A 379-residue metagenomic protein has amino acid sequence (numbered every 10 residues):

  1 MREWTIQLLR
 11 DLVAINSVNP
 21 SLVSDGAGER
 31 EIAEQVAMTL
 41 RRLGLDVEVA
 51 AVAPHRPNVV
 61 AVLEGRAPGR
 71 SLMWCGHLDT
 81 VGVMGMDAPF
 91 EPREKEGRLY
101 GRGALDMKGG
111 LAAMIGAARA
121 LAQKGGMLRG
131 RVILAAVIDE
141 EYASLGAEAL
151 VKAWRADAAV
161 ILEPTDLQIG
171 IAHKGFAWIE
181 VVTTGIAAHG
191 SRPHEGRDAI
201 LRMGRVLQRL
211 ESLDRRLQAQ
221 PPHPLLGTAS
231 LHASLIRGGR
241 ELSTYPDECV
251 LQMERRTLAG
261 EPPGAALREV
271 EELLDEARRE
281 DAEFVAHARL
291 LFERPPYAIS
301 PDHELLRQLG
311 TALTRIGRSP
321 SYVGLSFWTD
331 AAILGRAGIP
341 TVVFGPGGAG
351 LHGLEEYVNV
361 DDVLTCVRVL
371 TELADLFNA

Functional and structural regions predicted by a protein language model:
M1-R102, G126-L128, A331, F377: Acidic/His- and Gly-rich active-site-bordering loop/insert found across diverse amide/peptide-bond hydrolases
I6, R30-E34, L111, L267-E271 (+1 more regions): Short, surface-exposed alpha-helical segments at coil->helix boundaries
E48-A53, I171, W178-A379: Metal-dependent amide/peptide-bond hydrolase catalytic core, centered on the "pita-bread" metallohydrolase fold
S71-M73, L99, D157-I161, E180 (+1 more regions): Short glycine-aspartate micro-motif
C75-G76, A135-V137, V160-E163, V182-T184 (+2 more regions): Short beta-strand segments
G85, K95-G97, A117-I133, L210-P221 (+1 more regions): Phosphate-handling active-site elements
R98-A113, H189: Glycine/serine-rich anion-binding loops at beta->alpha junctions that coordinate negatively charged ligand groups
M107-W178, N378-A379: Acidic/histidine-rich catalytic neighborhood of metal-dependent amide-processing enzymes
